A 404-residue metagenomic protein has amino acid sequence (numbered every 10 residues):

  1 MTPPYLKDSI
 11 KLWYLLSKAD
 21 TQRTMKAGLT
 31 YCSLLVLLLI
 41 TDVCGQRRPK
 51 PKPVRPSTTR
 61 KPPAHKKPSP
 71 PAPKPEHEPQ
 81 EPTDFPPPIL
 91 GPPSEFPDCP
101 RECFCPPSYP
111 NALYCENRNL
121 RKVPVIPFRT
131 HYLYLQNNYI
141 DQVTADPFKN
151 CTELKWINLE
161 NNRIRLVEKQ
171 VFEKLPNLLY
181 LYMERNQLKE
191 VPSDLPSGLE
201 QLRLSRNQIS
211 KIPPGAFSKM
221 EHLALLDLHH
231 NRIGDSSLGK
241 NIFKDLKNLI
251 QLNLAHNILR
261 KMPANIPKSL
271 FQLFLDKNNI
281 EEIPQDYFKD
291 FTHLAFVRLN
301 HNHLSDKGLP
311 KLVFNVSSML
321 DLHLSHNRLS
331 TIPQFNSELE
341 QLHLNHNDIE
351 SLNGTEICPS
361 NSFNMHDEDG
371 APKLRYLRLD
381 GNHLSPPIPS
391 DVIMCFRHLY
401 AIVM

Functional and structural regions predicted by a protein language model:
T2-N111, S351, G370-Y376, G381-M404: Terminal targeting and flexible regions in eukaryotic proteins, enriched in but not limited to LRR-containing proteins
E102-F104, A112, P124, Y139 (+7 more regions): Plant-biased, solvent-exposed loop and capping regions within N-terminal extracellular ligand-binding ectodomains
P107-W156, E160: LRR N-terminal entry segment and analogous cap-like coil->beta motifs
L113, H131-L135, L154-L159, L178-M183 (+9 more regions): Conserved hydrophobic beta-strand positions in leucine-rich repeat
R118, N138, L159-N162, M183-N186 (+8 more regions): Consensus "Asn ladder" position of solenoid repeat domains
R121, D141, R165, L188-K189 (+9 more regions): Leucine-rich repeat
D146-C151, K169-L175, P192-G198, P214-M220 (+7 more regions): A structural signal for leucine-rich repeat
K189, L195-H303: Solenoidal tandem-repeat scaffolds enriched in leucines and small polar residues
